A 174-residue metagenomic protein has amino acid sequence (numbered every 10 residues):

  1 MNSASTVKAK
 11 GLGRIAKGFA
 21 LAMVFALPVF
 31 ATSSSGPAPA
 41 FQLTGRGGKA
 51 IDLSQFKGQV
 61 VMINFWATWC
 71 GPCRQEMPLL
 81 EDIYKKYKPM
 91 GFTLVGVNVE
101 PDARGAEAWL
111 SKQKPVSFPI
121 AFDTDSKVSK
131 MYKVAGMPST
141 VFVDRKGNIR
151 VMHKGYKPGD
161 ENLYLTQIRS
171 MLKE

Functional and structural regions predicted by a protein language model:
M1-G13: N-terminal secretory signal peptides that target proteins for export/translocation
A16-P28: Bacterial N-terminal signal peptides
L27-L53: N-terminal "domain-start" segment that seeds a small globular fold
Q59-V61, F65-W69, G136: Short pre-active-site segment immediately N-terminal to redox-active cysteine/selenocysteine motifs in thiol-based
V61, G91-T93, P119: Structural signature of beta-strand start/N-cap positions in the alpha/beta core of ABC transporter nucleotide-binding
F65-D82: Conserved redox-active cysteine motifs that mediate thiol-disulfide chemistry, especially di-cysteine Cys-X(1-2)-Cys
V95, E107-K146: Short, internal strand/loop/helix patches that form the active-site neighborhood or redox-interaction surface
F142-E174: Thiol-/selenol-based redox modules, centered on thioredoxin-like and closely related oxidoreductase domains
